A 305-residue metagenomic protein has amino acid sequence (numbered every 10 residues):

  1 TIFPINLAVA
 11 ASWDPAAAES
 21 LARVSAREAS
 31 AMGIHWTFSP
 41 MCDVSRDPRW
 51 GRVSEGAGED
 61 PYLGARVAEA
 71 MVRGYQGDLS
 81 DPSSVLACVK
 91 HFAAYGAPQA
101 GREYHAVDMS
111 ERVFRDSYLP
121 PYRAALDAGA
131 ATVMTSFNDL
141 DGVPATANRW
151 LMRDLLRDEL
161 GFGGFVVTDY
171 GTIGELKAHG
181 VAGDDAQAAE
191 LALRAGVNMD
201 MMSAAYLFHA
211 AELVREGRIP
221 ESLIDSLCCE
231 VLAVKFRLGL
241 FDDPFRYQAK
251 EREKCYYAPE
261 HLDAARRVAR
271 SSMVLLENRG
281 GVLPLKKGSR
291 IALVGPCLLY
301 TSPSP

Functional and structural regions predicted by a protein language model:
T1-S302: Glycoside hydrolase catalytic-domain context in secreted enzymes
